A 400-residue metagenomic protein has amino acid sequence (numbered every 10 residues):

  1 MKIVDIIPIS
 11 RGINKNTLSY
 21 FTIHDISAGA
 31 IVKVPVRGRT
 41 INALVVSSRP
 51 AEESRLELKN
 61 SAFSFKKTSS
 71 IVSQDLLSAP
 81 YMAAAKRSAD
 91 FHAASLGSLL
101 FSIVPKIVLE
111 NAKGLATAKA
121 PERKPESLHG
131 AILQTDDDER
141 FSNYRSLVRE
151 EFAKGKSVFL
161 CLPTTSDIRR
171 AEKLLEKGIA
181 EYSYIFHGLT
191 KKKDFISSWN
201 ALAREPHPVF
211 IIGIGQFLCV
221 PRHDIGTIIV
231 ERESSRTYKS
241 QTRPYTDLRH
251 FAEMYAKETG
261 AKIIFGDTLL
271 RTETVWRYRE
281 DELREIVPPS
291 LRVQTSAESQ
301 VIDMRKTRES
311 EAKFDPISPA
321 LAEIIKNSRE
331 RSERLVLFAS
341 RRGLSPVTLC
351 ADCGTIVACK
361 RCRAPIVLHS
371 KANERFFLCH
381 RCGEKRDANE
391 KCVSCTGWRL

Functional and structural regions predicted by a protein language model:
M1-A312, K326-E330, L335: Accessory, non-ATPase domains that flank or precede helicase/AAA+ motor cores in DNA-metabolism machines
P316-L321, N327-L400: Cys/His-rich short segments
